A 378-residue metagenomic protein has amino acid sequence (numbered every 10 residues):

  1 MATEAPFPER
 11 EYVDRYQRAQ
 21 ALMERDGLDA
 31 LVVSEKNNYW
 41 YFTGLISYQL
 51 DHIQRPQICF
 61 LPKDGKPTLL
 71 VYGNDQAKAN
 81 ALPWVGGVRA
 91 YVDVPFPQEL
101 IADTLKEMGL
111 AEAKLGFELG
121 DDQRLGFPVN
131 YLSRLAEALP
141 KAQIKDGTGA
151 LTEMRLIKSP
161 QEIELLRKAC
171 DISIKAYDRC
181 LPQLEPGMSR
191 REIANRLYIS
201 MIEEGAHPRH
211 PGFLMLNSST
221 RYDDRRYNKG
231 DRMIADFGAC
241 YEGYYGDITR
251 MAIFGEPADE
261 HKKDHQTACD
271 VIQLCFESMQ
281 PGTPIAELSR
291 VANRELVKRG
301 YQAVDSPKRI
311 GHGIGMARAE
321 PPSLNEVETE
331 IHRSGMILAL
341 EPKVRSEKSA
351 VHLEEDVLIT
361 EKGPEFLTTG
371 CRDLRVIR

Functional and structural regions predicted by a protein language model:
M1-R378: Active-site neighborhoods and metal-handling regions in enzymes and metal-associated proteins
